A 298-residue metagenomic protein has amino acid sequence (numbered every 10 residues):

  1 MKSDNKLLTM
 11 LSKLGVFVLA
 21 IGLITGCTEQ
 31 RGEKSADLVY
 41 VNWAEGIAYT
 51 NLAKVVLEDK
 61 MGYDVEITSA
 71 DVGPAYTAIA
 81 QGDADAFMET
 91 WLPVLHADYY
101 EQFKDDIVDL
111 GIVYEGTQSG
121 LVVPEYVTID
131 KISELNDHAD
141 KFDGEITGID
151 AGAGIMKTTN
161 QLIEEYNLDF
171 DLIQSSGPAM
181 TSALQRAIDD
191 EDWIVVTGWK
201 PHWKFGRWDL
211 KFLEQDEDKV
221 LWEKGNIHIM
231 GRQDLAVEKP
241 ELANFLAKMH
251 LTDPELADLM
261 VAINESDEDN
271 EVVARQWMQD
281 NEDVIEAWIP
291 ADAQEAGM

Functional and structural regions predicted by a protein language model:
G22-G26: C-terminal motif of bacterial Sec signal peptides marking the signal peptidase cleavage site
G32-E45, Y63-T68, D143-T147, L246: Short, well-ordered beta-strand elements
W43-A44, D64-A78, L172-A183: Short helix-initiation/N-cap motifs at beta->coil->alpha
E45-A48, Q161-F170, S175-D189, N226 (+3 more regions): An extracytoplasmic/periplasmic, membrane-proximal ligand-sensing/linker region
T50, A70-K104, S182-A183, W203-W208: Pocket-flanking alpha-helical
A53-G62, D137-L172, Q279: Ligand-binding cleft/hinge of the Venus flytrap
K104-G152: A conserved helix-loop-strand patch within extracytoplasmic ligand-binding domains of the periplasmic binding
Q118-T128, G225-E238, A262: A bilobed periplasmic-binding-protein/Venus flytrap-type ligand-binding module shared by bacterial periplasmic
